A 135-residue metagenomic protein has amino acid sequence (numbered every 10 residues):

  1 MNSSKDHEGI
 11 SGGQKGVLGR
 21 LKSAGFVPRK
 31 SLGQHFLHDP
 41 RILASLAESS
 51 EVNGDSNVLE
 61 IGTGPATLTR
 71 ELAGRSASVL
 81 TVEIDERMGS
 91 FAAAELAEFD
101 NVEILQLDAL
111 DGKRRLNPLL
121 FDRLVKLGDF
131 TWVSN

Functional and structural regions predicted by a protein language model:
M1-N135: Catalytic cores of RNA-modifying enzymes
